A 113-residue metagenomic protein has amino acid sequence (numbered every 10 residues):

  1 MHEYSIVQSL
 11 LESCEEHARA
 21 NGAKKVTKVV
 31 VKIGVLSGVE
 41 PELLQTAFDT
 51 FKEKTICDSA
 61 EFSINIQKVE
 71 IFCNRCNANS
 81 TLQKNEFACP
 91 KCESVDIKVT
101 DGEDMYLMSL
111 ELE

Functional and structural regions predicted by a protein language model:
M1-D58, S63: Long, charged N-terminal interaction/targeting segments
E61-V69, A78-Q83: Short, flexible, mixed-charge glycine/proline-rich loop motifs that serve as phosphate/nucleic-acid-contacting
I71, F87, M105: Cys/His-enriched microdomains
C73-C76, C89-C92: Short cysteine-rich clusters marking metal-coordination/redox-active sites
T81, I97-K98: Short functional micro-motifs and their immediate structural scaffolds
S94, D104: ATP/adenylate-binding site constellation spanning eukaryotic-like Ser/Thr protein kinases, ABC-transporter
S109-E113: Short hydrophobic/aromatic patches at helix-to-coil boundaries
